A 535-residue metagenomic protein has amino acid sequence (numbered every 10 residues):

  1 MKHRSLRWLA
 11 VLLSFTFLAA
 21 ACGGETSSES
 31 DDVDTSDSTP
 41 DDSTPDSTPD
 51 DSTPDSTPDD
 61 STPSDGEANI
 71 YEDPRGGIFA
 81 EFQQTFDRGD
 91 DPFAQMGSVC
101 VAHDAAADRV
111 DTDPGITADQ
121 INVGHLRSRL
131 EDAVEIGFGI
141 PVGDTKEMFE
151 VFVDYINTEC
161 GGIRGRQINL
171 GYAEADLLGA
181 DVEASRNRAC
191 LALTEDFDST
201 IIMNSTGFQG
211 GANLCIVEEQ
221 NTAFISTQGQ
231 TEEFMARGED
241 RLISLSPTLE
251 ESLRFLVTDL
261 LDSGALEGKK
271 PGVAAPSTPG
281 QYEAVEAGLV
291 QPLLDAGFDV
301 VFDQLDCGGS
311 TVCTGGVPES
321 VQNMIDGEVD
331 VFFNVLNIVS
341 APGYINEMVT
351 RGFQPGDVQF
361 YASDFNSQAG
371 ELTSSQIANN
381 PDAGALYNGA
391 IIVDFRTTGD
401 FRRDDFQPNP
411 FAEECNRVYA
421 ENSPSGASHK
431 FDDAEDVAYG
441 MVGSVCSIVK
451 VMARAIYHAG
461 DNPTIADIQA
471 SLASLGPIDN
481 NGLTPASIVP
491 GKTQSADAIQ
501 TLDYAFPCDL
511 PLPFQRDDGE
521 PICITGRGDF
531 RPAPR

Functional and structural regions predicted by a protein language model:
M1-A20: Sec-dependent bacterial lipoprotein signal peptides
C22-D31: Bacterial lipoprotein signal-peptidase II cleavage site
S47, S56-A192: N-terminal extracellular/periplasmic Venus flytrap/periplasmic-binding protein-like
D65-V110, P114, I121, N388 (+1 more regions): Solvent-exposed, acidic/polar segments of extracytosolic/periplasmic ligand-binding ectodomains
Q83-D87, D198-S310, V358-G389: Extracytoplasmic ligand/sensor domains, especially the bilobed periplasmic-binding protein
R109, G139-D144, T158-E239, L245 (+3 more regions): Beta-alpha junction/loop-to-helix N-cap segments that form part of ligand/metal-binding clefts
M348-C446, D529-F530: Extracellular/periplasmic periplasmic-binding protein-like sensory domains
S425-G443, A453-P511: Segments of small-molecule ligand-sensing domains
